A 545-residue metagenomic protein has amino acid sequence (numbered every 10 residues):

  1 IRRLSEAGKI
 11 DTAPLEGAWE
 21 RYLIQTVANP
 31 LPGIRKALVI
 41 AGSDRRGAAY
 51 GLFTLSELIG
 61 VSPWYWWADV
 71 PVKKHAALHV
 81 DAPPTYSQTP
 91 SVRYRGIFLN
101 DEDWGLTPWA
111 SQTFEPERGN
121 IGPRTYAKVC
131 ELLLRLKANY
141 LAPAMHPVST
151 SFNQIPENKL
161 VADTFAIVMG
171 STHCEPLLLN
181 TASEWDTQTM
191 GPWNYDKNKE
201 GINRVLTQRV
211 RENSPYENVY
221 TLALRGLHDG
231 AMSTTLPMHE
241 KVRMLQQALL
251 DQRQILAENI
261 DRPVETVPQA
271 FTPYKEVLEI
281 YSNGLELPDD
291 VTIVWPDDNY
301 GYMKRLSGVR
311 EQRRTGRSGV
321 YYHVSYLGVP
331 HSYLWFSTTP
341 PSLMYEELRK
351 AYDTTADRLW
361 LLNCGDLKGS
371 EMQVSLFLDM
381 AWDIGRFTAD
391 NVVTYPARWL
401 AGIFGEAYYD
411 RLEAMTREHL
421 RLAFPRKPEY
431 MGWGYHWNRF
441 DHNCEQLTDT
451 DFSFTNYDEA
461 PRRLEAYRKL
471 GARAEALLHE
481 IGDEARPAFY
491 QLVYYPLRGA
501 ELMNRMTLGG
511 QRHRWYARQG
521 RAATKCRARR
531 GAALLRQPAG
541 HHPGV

Functional and structural regions predicted by a protein language model:
I1-T89: Contiguous, structured surface segment used for ligand recognition
V39-G42, N100-P123, N139-S149, E184-G201 (+5 more regions): The substrate-binding groove and active-site-proximal loops of carbohydrate-active enzymes, especially glycoside
D44, I97, K137, I293 (+4 more regions): Conserved, mostly hydrophobic/aromatic
S62-R118, R124-A144, G316-G319: An acidic-aromatic substrate-binding cleft motif
V70, K74-A76, A397-V545: C-terminal non-catalytic alpha-helical accessory regions
P71-D81, Y86, N153, V161-T164 (+3 more regions): Gly/Pro-rich turn-and-neighbor structural signature
R118-H146, E157, V161-G170, P215 (+1 more regions): Catalytic domains of carbohydrate-active enzymes, especially glycoside hydrolases
C174-E175, P340-L420: Substrate-binding cleft of secreted/luminal carbohydrate-active enzymes
